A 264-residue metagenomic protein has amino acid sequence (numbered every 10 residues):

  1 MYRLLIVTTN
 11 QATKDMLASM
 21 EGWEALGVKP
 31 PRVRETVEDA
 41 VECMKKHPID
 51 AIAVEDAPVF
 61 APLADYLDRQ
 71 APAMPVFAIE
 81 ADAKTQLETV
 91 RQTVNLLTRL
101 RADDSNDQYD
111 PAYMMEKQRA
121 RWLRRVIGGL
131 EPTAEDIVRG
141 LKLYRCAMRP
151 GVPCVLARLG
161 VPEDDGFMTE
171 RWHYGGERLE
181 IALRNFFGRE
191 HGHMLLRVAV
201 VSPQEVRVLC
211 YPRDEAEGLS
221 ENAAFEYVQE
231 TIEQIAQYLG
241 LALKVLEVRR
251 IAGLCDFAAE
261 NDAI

Functional and structural regions predicted by a protein language model:
M1-V126, L130, Y144-P150, M194-L195 (+2 more regions): Alpha-helical/coil-rich non-catalytic "connector" segments in signaling and regulatory proteins
I127-I264: Hydrophobic helix-rich structural segments at or within alpha/beta enzyme and signaling domains
